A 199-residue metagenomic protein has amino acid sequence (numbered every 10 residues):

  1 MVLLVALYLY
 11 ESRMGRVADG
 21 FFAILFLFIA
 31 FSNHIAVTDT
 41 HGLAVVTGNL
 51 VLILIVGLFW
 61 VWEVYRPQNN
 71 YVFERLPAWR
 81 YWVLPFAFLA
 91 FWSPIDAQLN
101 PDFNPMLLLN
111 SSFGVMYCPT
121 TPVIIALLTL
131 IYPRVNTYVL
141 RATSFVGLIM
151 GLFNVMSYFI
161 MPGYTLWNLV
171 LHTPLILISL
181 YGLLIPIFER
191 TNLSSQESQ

Functional and structural regions predicted by a protein language model:
M1-G42: N-terminal topogenic module of multi-pass integral membrane proteins
M1-L4, V51-P67, Y117-I131, H172-R190: Hydrophobic cores of alpha-helical transmembrane segments in multi-pass inner/ER membrane proteins, independent
S12-A23, E74-V83, R134-G147, E197-Q199: Membrane-interfacial loop-to-transmembrane alpha-helix junctions, especially the N-terminal start
M14, H34-G48, A97-V115, R134-V139 (+1 more regions): Membrane-helix interface and helix-disruption motif detector
A18-L25, N49-L52, V56, W82 (+3 more regions): Hydrophobic alpha-helical transmembrane segments of polytopic
I24-S32, F86-D96, F145-F159: Aromatic-anchored segments of alpha-helical transmembrane domains
L43-A126: Membrane-proximal helix-loop-helix units in multi-pass membrane proteins
I124-Q199: C-terminal transmembrane-bundle signature of multipass membrane proteins, characterized by strong activation on
